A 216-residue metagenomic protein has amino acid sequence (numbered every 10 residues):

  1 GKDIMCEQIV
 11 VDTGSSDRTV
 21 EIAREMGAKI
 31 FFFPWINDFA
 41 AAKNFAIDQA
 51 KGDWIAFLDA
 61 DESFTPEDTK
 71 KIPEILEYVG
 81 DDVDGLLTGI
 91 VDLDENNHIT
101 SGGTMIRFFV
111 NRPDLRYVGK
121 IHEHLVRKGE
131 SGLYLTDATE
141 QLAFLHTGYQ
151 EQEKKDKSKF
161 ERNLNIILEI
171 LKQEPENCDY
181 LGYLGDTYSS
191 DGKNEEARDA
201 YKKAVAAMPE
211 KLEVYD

Functional and structural regions predicted by a protein language model:
G1-E7: Short, acidic, metal-binding catalytic loop of nucleotide-sugar glycosyltransferases
D3, D12-R24, W35, D59: A conserved acidic beta->alpha catalytic loop
V20-F45, Q49: Conserved donor nucleotide-binding strand/loop of the catalytic core
A41-I47, F64-D199: Catalytic-site signature of metal-activated, phosphate-bearing donor transferases, centered on the GT-A/GT-A-like
I55: Short aromatic/hydrophobic "clamp" motif used to bind/position activated sugar donors
S190, K202-D216: Alpha-helical adaptor scaffolds
